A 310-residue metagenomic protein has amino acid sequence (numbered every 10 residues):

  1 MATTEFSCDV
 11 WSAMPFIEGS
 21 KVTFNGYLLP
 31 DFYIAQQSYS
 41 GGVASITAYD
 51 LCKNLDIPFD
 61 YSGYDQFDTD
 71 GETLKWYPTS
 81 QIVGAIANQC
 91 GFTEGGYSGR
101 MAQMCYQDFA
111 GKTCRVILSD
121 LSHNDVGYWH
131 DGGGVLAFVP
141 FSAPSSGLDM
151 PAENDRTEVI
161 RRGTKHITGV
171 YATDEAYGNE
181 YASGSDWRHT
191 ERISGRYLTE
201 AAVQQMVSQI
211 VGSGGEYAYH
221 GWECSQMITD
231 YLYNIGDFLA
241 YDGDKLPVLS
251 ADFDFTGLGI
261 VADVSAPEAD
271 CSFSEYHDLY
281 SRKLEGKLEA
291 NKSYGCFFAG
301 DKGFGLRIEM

Functional and structural regions predicted by a protein language model:
M1, A182-E216: Short beta-strand/loop turn elements enriched in aromatics
M1-W11, G42-N54, E191-I193, G212-M227 (+2 more regions): Oligomerization/assembly interface segments of phage tail-like spikes and tubes
V10-P15, S98, M227-L232: Short, surface-exposed secondary-structure edge patches
V10-T93: Surface-exposed cap/loop segments at beta↔alpha junctions
Y27, E72-S80, Q107-R115, G195 (+2 more regions): Solvent-exposed, acidic/flexible segments
Q36-L55, C90-A176, K245, D252-F253: Short beta-strand-centered interaction patches in the first periplasmic/extracellular domains of large envelope
G41-A48, S62-G63, D149, S185 (+1 more regions): Acidic, low-complexity/disordered segments
S80-G84, C114-L118, Q204-V207: Extracytoplasmic/secreted envelope proteins and their assembly/folding machinery, especially bacterial periplasmic
